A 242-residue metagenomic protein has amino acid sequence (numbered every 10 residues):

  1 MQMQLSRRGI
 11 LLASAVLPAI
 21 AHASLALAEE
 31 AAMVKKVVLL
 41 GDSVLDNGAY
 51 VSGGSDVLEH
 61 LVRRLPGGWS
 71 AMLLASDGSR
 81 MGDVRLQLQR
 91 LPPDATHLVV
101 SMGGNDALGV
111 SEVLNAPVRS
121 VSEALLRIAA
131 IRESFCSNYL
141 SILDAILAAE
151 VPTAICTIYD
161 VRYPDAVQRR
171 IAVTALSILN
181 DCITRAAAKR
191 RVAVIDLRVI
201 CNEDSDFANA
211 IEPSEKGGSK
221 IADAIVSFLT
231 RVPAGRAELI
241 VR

Functional and structural regions predicted by a protein language model:
M1-P18: N-terminal secretory signal peptides and thylakoid transit peptides that target proteins across membranes
A13, L25-D77, Q87-D94: Serine-esterase "nucleophile elbow" of acetyl-processing enzymes
R80-V84: N-terminal post-signal-peptidase region of extra-cytosolic proteins
L86-V241: Alpha-helical cap/lid subdomain in secreted, periplasmic, or secretory-pathway luminal O-acyl-processing enzymes
